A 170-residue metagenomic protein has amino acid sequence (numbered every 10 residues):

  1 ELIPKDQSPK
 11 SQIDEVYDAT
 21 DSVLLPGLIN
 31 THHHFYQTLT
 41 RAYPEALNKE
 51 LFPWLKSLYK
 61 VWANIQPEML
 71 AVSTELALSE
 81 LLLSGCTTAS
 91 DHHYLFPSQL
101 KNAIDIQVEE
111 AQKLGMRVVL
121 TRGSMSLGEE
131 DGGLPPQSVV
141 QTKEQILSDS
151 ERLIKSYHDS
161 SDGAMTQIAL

Functional and structural regions predicted by a protein language model:
E1-L25: Histidine-rich, glycine-flanked metal-binding segment
D21, H32, G85, A111 (+1 more regions): Divalent metal-coordination and catalytic microenvironments
P26-T38, H93: Histidine-centered catalytic micro-motifs
L39-L70, Q99, L127-K143: Active-site gating loops and adjacent loop-to-helix segments of metal-dependent hydrolytic enzymes
L47-K49, L81-C86, S161: Short, flexible active-site-proximal loops enriched in glycine and acidic residues
Y59-Q99: Hydrophobic alpha-helical hairpins/lids featuring a short glycine-rich hinge
P97-L170: Metal-coordinating catalytic core of metallo-dependent amide/deamination hydrolases
